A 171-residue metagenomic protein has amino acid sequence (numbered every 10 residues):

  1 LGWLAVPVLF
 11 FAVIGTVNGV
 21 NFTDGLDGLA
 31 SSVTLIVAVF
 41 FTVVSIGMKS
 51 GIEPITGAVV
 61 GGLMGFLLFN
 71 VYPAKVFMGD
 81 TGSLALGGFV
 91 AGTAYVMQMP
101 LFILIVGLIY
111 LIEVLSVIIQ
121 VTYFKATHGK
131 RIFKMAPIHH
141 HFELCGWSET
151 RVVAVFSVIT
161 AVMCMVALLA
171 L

Functional and structural regions predicted by a protein language model:
G2-L171: Alpha-helical transmembrane segments
